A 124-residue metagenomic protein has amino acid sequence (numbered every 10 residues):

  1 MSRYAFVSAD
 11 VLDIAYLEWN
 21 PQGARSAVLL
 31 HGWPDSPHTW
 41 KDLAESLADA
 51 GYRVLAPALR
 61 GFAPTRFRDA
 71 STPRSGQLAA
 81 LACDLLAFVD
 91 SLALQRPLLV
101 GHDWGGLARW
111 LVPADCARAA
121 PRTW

Functional and structural regions predicted by a protein language model:
R3-A9: Short acidic-hydrophobic surface loop/beta-edge motif
A9-W19: A short loop-to-beta-strand scaffold at the N-terminal edge of the catalytic core in hydrolase folds
D10, D49, A56-V100: Active-site loop/oxyanion-hole signature of alpha/beta-hydrolase fold enzymes
I14, Y52, A119-R122: A structural micro-motif
L17-F67: Conserved HGGG/HGGXW glycine-rich cap/lid loop of the alpha/beta-hydrolase fold
H38-K41, E45, A79, C83 (+1 more regions): Surface-exposed alpha-helical interface segments used for non-catalytic interactions
Q95-W124: Conserved hydrolase catalytic core segment
